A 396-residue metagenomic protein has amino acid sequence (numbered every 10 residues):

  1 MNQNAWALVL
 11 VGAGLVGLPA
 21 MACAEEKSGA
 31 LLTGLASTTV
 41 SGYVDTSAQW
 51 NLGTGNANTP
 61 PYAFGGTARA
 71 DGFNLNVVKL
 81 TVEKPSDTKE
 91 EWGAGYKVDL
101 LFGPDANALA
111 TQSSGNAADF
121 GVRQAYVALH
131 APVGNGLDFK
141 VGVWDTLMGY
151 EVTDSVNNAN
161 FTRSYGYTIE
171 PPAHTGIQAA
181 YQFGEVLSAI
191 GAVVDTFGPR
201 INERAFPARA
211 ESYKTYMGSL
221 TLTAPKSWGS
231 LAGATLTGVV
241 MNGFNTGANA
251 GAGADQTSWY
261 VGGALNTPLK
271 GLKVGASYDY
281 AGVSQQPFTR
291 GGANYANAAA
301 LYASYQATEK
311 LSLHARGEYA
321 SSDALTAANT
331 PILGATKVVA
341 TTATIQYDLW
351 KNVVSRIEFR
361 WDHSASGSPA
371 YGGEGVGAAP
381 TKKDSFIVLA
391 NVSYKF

Functional and structural regions predicted by a protein language model:
M1-K27: Cleavable N-terminal export/targeting peptides
Q3-A5, V141, G317, I357: Hydrophobic alpha-helical segments, especially transmembrane helices and their immediate juxtamembrane helical caps
L8-L10, L15, A179, E185 (+1 more regions): Detector for intrinsically disordered, low-structure N-terminal pre-sequences
P19-C23, R204, T246: Short amphipathic alpha-helical segments at helix boundaries and their inter-helical linkers
E25-P199, A210-M217, T221-S230, Y302-Y305 (+2 more regions): Outer membrane beta-barrel
F64-T67, A106-L109, G115, A224 (+1 more regions): Outer-membrane beta-barrel pore domains
E90, I169-H174, P199-Y213, A248-D255 (+3 more regions): Solvent-exposed loop/turn segments connecting transmembrane beta-strands in outer-membrane beta-barrel proteins
